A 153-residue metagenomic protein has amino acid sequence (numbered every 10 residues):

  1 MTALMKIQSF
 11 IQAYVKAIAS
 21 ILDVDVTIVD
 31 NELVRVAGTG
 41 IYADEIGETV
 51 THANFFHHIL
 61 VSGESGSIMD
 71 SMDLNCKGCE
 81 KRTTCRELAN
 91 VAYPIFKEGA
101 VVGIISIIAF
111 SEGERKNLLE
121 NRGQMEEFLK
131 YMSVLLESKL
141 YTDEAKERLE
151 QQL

Functional and structural regions predicted by a protein language model:
T2-I21, I104, I108-L153: Juxtadomain coupling helices with adjacent low-complexity linkers
T2-L88: Structured interaction and signal-relay segments at domain junctions
N31, H57, K97, E127-K130: Active-site-proximal helix/loop capping residues that flank conserved catalytic or ligand/cofactor
S62-M125, M132-L135: Sensory/regulatory domains in signal-transduction proteins
